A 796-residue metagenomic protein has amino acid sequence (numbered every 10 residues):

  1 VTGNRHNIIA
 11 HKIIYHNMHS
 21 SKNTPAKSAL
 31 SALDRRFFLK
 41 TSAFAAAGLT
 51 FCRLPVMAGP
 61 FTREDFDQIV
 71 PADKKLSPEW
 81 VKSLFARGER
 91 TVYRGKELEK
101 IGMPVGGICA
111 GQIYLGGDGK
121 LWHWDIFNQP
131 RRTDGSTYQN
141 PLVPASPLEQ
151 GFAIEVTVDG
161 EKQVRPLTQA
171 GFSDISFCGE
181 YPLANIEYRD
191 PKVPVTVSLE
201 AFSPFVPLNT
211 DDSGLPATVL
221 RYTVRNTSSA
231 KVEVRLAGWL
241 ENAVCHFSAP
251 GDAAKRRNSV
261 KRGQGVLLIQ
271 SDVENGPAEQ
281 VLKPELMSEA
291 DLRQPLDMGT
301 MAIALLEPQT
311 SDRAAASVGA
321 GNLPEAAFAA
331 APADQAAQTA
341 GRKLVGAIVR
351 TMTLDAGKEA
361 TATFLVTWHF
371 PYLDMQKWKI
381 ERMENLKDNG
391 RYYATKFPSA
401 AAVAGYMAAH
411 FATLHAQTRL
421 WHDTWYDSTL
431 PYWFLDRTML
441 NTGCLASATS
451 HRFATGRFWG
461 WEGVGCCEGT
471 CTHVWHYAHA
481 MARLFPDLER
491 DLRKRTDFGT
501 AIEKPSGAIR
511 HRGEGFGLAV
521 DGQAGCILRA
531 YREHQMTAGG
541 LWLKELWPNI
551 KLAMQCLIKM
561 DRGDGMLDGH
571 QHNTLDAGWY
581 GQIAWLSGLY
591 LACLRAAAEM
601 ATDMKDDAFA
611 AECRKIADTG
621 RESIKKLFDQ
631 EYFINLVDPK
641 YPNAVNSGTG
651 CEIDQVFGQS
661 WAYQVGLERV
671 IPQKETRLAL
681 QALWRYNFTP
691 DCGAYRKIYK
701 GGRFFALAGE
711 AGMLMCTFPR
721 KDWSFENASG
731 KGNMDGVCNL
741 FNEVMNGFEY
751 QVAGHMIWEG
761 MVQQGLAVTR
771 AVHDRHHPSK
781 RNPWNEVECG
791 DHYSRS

Functional and structural regions predicted by a protein language model:
T24-A46: N-terminal secretory signal peptides and thylakoid transit peptides that target proteins across membranes
G59-A86, V92-E97, N185, D190-S198 (+5 more regions): Acidic/polar, glycine-enriched structural segments that form the non-catalytic walls/loops of the carbohydrate-binding
L84-G117: Mature N-terminal segment immediately following signal peptide/propeptide cleavage in secreted/periplasmic
M103, I113-G117, H123-F127, T137 (+11 more regions): Short, solvent-exposed loop/turn and secondary-structure capping segments
Y114, G119-H123, N128-K192, A278-A330: An extended acidic
M407, F411, T418, C613-I624 (+1 more regions): Short amphipathic alpha-helical coiled-coil/interface segments
G463-S506, Q523, K544, P548 (+6 more regions): Active-site core of glycosidic bond-cleaving carbohydrate-active enzymes
